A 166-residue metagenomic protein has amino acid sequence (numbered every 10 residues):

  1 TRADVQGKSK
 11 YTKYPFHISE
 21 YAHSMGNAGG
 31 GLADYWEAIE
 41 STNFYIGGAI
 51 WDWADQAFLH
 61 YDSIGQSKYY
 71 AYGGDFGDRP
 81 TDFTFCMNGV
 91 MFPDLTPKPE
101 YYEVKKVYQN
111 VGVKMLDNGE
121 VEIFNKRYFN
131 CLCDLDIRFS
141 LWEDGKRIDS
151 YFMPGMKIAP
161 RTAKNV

Functional and structural regions predicted by a protein language model:
T1-E120, R127-D134, S140-K146: Extended substrate-binding grooves/exosites of carbohydrate-active enzymes
D136-V166: Intrinsically disordered, low-complexity Pro/Gly/Ser/Thr-rich segments with frequent PxxP/GP/PP motifs and embedded
